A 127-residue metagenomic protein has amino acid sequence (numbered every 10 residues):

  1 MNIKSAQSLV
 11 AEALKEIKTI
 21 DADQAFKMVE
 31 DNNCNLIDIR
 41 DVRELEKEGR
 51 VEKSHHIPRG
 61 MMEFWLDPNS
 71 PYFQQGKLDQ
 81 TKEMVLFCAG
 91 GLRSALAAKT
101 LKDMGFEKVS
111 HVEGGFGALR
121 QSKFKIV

Functional and structural regions predicted by a protein language model:
M1-C34, V42-E83, L92-V127: Rhodanese-like catalytic fold shared by cysteine-dependent sulfurtransferases and DSP/PTP-type phosphatases
I37: Active-site flanking residues adjacent to catalytic metal/cofactor-binding acidic residues
F87: Short, surface-exposed ligand- or partner-binding patches at beta-edge/loop junctions that are enriched in aromatics
